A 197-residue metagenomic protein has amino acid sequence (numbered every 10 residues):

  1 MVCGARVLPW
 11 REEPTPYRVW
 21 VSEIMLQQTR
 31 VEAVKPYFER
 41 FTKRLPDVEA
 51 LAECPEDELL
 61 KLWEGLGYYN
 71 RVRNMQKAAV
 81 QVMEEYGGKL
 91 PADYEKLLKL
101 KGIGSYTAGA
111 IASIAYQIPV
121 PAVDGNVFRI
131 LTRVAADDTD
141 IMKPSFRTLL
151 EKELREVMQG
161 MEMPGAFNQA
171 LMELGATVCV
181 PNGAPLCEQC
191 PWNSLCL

Functional and structural regions predicted by a protein language model:
V2-E188, W192-L195: Catalytic cores of DNA base-excision repair glycosylases
